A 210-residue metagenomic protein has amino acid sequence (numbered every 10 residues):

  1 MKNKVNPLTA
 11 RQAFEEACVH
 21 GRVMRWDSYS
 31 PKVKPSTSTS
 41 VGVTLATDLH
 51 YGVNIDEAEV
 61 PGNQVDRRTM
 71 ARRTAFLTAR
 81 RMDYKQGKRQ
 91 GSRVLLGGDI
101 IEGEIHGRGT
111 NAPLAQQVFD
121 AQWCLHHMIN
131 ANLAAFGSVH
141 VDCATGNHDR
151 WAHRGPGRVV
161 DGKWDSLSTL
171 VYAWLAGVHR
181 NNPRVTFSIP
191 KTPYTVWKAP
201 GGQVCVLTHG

Functional and structural regions predicted by a protein language model:
M1-M24: Short glycine- and acidic-rich boundary segments immediately preceding or forming the N-terminal edge of structured
N3, T47, Y194-V196: Hydrophobic transmembrane signal anchors and adjacent membrane-proximal interface regions, especially in viral
H20-P35: A short, compositionally biased domain-edge/stem linker segment
S30-K32, I129-N132, R184, T192-V196: Generic recognition of flexible, low-complexity loop/linker segments
P31-K32, S36-A46, E57-L175: Core catalytic region of metal-dependent phosphoesterases/phosphodiesterases, especially metallo-beta-lactamase-like
V41-D48, D56, Q203-G210: Active-site-proximal beta-strand elements of phosphoester/diester hydrolases
V159-G210: Acidic, His/Gly-enriched loop-helix segments that form or flank divalent-metal centers in metallo-dependent hydrolases
